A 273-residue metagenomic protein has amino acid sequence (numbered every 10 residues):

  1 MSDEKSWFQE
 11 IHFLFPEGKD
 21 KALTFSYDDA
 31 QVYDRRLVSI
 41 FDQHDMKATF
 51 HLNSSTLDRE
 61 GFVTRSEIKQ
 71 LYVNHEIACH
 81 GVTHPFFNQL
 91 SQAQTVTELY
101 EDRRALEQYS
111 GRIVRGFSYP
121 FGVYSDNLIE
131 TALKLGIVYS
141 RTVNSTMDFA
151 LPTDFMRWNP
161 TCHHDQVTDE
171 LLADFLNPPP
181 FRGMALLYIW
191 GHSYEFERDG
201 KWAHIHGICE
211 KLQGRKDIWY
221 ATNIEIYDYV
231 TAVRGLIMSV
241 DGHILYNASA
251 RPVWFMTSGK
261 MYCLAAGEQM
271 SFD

Functional and structural regions predicted by a protein language model:
M1-R35: Boundary/entry segment of secreted carbohydrate-active catalytic domains
S6-F15, E107, Y139-D148, F181 (+1 more regions): C-terminal domain-boundary segment and adjacent tail
T24-F25, E76, I218: Hydrophobic "anchor" residues on beta-strands that sit immediately upstream of conserved functional sites
Y27-A30, G81, S193, N223: Active-site metal-binding loops of divalent metal-dependent hydrolases
I40-M46, I208-K211: A short, Lys/Arg-enriched amphipathic alpha-helix followed by its capping loop at the start of a domain
D42-V138, N144-W158, C162, M184-S193: Metal-dependent polysaccharide deacetylase catalytic core of the NodB/CE4 family, i.e., the active-site-bearing domain
Q92-T97, D169, D199-W202: Non-membrane alpha-helical structural segments and their capping/turn regions in soluble enzymes
D169-P180: A short, acidic, amphipathic alpha-helical segment used as a generic capping/interface helix at domain edges
